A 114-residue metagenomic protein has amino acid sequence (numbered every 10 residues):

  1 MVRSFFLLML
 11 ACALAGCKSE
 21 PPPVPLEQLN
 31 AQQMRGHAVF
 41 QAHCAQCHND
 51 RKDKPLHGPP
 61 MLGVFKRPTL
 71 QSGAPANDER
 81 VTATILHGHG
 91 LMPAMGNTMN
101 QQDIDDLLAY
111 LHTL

Functional and structural regions predicted by a protein language model:
M1-S4: Positively charged n-region of N-terminal signal peptides that target proteins for export
A11, A38-Q41, L86: Processing junctions and N-termini across compartments
A13-G16: C-terminal motif of bacterial Sec signal peptides marking the signal peptidase cleavage site
K18-E20: Bacterial signal peptide processing site
L26-Q33, H37, N49-A83: Gly/Gly-Pro-rich "capping" loops immediately C-terminal to redox-active cysteine motifs in periplasmic/lumenal
G36-D50, L107-L111: The canonical Cys-X-X-Cys-His
L56-V64, T84-L114: Axial heme c-ligation environment in periplasmic c-type cytochrome domains
